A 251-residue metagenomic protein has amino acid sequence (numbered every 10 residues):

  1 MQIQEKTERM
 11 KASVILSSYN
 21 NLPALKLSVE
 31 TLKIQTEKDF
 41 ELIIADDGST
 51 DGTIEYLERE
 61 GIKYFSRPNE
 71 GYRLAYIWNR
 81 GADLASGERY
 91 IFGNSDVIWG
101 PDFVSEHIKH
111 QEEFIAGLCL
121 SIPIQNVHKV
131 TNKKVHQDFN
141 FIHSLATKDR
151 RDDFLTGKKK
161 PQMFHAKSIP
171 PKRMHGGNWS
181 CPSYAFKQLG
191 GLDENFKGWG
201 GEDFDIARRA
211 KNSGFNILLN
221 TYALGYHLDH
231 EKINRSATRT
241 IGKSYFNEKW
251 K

Functional and structural regions predicted by a protein language model:
E30-D39: Short, acidic, metal-binding catalytic loop of nucleotide-sugar glycosyltransferases
T31, D46-E55, V97: A conserved acidic beta->alpha catalytic loop
F40-G48, S66-R67: Short beta-strand/loop segment that forms part of the nucleotide-sugar
P68-A85: Glycine-rich, basic loop-to-helix element that forms the pyrophosphate-binding segment of sugar-nucleotide handling
Y90: Short aromatic/hydrophobic "clamp" motif used to bind/position activated sugar donors
D102-T147: Conserved donor NDP-sugar-binding/catalytic core segment of glycosyltransferases
Q137-P171: Short, flexible, basic/aromatic active-site loop/helix in glycosyltransferases
R173-C181, A185-G190, K197-A223: A short, conserved alpha-helix in the catalytic core of glycosyltransferases
